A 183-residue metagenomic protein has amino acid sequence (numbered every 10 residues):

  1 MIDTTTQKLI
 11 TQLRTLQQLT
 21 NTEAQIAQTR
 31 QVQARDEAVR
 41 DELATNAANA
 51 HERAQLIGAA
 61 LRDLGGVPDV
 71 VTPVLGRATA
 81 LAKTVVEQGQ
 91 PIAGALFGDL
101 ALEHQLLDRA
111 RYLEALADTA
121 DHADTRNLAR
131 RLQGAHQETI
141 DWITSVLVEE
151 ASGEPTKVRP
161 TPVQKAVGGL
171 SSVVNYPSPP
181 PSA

Functional and structural regions predicted by a protein language model:
M1-I10, T84-A93, L147-P162: Membrane-interacting alpha-helical segments
T6-L16, D36-L56, A95-D99, A123-Q137: Alpha-helical scaffold segments that form or flank carboxylate-/histidine-based iron centers
Q12-Q31, A78-R131: Acidic/histidine-rich alpha-helical segments that form the ligand environment of transition-metal centers
A24, A54-L61, A82-V86, L107-A110 (+2 more regions): A structural signal for well-ordered alpha-helices, especially hydrophobic packing surfaces of coiled-coils
E37-V74, I143-V146: Conserved alpha-helical segments that form or flank metal/cofactor-binding pockets of metalloenzymes
A59-G98, R159-S171: Carboxylate-rich helix-loop segments that flank metal/cofactor sites and access channels in metalloenzymes
L116-E154: A contiguous, mid-protein "functional segment" used to position or interact with cofactors/ions or partner subunits
E138-A183: Hydrophobic secondary-structure block in the mid-to-C-terminal portion of proteins
